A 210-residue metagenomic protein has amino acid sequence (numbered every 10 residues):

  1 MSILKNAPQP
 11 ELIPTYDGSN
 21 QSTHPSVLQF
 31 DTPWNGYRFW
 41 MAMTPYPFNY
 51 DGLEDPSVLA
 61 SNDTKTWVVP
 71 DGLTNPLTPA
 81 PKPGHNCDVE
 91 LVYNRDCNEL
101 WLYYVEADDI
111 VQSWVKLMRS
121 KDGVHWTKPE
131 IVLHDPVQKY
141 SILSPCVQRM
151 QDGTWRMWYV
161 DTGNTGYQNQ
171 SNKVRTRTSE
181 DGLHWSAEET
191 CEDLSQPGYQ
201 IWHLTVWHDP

Functional and structural regions predicted by a protein language model:
M1-G84, V92-L143, Q148-W202, W207-P210: Beta-rich carbohydrate-recognition and catalytic domains
